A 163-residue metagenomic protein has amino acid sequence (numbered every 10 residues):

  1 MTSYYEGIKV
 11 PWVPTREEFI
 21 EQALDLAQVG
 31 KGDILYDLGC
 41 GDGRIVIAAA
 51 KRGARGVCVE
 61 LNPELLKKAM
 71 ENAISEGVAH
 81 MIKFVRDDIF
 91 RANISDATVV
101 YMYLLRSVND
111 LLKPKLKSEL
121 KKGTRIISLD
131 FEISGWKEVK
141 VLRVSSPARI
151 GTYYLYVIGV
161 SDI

Functional and structural regions predicted by a protein language model:
M1-D33: S-adenosyl-L-methionine
G32-G41: Conserved class I S-adenosyl-L-methionine
D42-A54: Conserved SAM-binding loop of SAM-dependent methyltransferases across substrates and taxa, primarily the Class I
R55-E60: Conserved SAM-binding motif I beta-strand of class I
A69-M70: Conserved SAM-binding loop
G77-I89: Conserved SAM-binding strand-loop segment of SAM-dependent methyltransferases
S95-L111: A short SAM/SAH-binding and catalytic strip from SAM-dependent methyltransferases
S107-I163: C-terminal substrate-binding/active-site "lid" region of AdoMet-derived donor-dependent transferases
